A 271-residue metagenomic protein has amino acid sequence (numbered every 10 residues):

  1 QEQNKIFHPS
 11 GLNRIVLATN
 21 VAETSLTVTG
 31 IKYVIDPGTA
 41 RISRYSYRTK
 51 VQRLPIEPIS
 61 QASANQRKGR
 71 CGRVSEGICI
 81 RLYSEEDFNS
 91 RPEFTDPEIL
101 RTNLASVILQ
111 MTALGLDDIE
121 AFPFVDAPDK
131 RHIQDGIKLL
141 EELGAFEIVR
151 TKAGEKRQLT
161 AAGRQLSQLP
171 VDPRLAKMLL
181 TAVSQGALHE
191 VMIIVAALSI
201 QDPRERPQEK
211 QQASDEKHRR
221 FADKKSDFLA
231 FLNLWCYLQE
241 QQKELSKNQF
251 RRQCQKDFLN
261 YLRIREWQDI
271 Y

Functional and structural regions predicted by a protein language model:
Q1, L17-T24, P37, G69 (+1 more regions): Ser/Thr-glycine-rich phosphate-binding loops at phosphate-binding pockets of nucleotides, nucleotide cofactors
Q1-V16: Conserved motor-coupling elements within RecA-like helicase/translocase cores
E2-Q3, L26-G30, R44-Y47: Conserved ATPase-coupling elements of RecA-like P-loop NTPase cores
H8-G11, L26-V28, G72-V74: Conserved catalytic network of the ASCE P-loop NTPase/AAA+ motor domain
N13-R14, I31, V191: Short, surface-exposed beta-edge/turn micro-motifs
T19-N20, I59, Q134: Residue-level marker for well-ordered alpha-helical positions
Y33, T39-R91, A105-L109: Conserved segment of the helicase C-terminal RecA-like domain
I35, S43, Y83-Y271: Second RecA-like catalytic domain
